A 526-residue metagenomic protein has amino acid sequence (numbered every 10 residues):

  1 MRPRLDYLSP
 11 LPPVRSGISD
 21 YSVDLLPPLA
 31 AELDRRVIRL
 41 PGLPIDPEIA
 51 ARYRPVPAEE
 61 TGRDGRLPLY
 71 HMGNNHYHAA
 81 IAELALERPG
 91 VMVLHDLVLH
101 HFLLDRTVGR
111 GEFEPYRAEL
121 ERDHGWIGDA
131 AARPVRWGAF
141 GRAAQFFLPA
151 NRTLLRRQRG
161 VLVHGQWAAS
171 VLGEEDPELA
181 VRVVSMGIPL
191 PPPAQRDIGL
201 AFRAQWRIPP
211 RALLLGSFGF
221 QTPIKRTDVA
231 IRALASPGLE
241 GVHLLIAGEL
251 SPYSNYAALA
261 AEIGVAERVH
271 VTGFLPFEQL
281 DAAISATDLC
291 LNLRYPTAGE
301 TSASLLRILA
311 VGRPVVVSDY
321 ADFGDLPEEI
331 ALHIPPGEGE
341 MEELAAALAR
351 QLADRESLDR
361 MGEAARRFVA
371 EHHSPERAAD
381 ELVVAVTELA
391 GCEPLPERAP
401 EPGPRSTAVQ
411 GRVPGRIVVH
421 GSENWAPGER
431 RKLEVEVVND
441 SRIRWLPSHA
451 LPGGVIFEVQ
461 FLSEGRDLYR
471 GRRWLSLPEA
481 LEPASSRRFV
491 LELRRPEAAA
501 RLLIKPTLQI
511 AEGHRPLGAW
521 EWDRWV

Functional and structural regions predicted by a protein language model:
P41-L43, F218-F220, H243-A257: Glycosyltransferase donor-sugar binding loop
W167, G187: Carbohydrate-associated surface elements
P193-I208: A short helix/loop element that forms part of the nucleotide-sugar donor recognition site in Leloir-type
A204, R350, S357-E371, V384 (+1 more regions): A short, well-ordered alpha-helix in the C-terminal region of glycosyltransferases
P209-K225, I231-L234, L245: Conserved donor-binding/catalytic core segment of Leloir-type glycosyltransferases
Y256-E278: Nucleotide-activated donor-binding/catalytic signature segment of Leloir-type glycosyltransferases, i.e., the conserved
L289, A310-V317: Short hydrophobic beta-strand element within catalytic cores of glycosyltransferases and related nucleotide-activated
G324-A349, E356, R360: Change "using UDP/GDP/dTDP sugars" to "using nucleotide sugars
